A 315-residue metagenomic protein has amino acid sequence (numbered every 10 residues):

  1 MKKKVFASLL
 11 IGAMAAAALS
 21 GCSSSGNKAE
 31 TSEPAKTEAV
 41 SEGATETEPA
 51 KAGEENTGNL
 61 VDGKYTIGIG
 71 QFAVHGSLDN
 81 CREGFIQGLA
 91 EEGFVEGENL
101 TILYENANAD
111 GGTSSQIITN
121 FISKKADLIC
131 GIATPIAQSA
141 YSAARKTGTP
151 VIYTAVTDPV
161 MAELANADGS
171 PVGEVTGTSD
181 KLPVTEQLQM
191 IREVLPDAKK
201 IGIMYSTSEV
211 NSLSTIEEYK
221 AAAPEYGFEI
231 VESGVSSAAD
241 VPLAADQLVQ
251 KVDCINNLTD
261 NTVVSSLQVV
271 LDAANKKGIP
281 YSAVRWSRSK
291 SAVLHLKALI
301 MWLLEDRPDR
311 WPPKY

Functional and structural regions predicted by a protein language model:
K2-S25: Sec-dependent N-terminal signal peptides of Gram-positive bacterial secreted proteins and lipoproteins
L19-E33, T45: Bacterial lipoprotein signal-peptidase II cleavage site
G53-E55, L60-E92, L103-G112, S208-S212 (+1 more regions): Extracytoplasmic "Venus flytrap"
G53-V61, D158-K200, L299-Y315: Hydrophobic alpha-helical segments within soluble ligand-binding/sensing domains
I67, F85, T176-A223: An alpha-beta-alpha
T101-S123, S233-V249: Structural motif
N106-N166, D260-I279: Beta-alpha junction/loop-to-helix N-cap segments that form part of ligand/metal-binding clefts
S139, A144-T185, A283-H295: Flexible loop/hinge segments that line or gate small-molecule binding clefts
